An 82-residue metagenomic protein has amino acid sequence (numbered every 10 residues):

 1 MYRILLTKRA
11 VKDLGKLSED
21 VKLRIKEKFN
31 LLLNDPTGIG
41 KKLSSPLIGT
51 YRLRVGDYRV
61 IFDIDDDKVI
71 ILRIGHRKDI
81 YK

Functional and structural regions predicted by a protein language model:
M1-K12, K16-L23, V55-Y58, D63-K82: Enriched for short, Lys/Arg-rich terminal
M1-L5, E27-L31, L43: Charged, low-complexity, helix/coiled-coil-prone segments
E19, L23, E27-N30, N34: Generic detection of well-ordered alpha-helical segments
N30-L53: A short, surface-exposed loop/turn module that caps and links secondary-structure elements
